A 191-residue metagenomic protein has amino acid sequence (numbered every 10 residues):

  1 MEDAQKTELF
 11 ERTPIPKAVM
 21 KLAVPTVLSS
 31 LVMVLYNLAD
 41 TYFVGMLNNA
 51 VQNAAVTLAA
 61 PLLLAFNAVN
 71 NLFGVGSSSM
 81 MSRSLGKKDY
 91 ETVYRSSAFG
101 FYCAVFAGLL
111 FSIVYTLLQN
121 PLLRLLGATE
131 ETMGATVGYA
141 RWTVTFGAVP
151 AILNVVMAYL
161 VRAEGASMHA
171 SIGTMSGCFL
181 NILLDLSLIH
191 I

Functional and structural regions predicted by a protein language model:
M1-A23, M81-V149, L183: Short alpha-helical transmembrane segments in multi-pass integral membrane proteins
P16-L35, A39, L62-V69, I172: Residue-level signal for short hydrophobic patches within transmembrane helices of multi-pass membrane transporters
T26, S30, Y42, S79 (+3 more regions): Transmembrane alpha-helix boundary and packing residues in multipass membrane permease domains and related
S30-V34, A68, G108, S112 (+2 more regions): Residue-level hotspots within the lipid-embedded alpha helices of multi-pass solute transporters
V44-L64, E130-V137: Interfacial/gating helices of multi-pass transporter permease domains
N53-I113, A151-A170: Small-residue-rich hydrophobic transmembrane alpha-helices
A65-A68, N181-D185: Hydrophobic transmembrane alpha-helices of multi-pass small-molecule transporters
I189-I191: Conserved small/polar residues in nucleotide/adenosyl-binding loops
